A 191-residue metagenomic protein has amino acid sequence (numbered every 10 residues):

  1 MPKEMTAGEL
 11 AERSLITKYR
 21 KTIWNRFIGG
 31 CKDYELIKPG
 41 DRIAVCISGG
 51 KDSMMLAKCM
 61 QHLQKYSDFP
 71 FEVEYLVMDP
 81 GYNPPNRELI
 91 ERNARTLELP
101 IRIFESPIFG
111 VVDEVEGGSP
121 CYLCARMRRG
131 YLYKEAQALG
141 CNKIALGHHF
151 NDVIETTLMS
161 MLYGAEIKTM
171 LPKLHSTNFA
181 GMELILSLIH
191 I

Functional and structural regions predicted by a protein language model:
P2-H175: ATP-dependent adenylation/nucleotidyltransferase module used to activate substrates
T169-S187: Short, flexible loop segments at boundaries between secondary-structure elements
I189-I191: Conserved small/polar residues in nucleotide/adenosyl-binding loops
